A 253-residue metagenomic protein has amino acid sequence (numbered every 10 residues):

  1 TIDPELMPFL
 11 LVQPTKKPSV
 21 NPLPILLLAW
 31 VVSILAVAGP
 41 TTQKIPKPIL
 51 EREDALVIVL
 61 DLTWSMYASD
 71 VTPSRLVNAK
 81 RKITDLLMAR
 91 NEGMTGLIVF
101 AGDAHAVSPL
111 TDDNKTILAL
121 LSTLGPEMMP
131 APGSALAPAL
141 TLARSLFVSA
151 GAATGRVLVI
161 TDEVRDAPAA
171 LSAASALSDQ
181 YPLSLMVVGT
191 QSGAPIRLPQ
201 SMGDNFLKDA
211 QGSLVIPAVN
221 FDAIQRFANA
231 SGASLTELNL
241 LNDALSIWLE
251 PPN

Functional and structural regions predicted by a protein language model:
T1-W30, I34, W248-L249, N253: Juxtamembrane linker/hinge segments adjacent to transmembrane helices in membrane proteins
E5-P8, E53-D54, R197-M202: Short, glycine-rich, amphipathic interfacial segments at transmembrane boundaries or analogous
G39-G155, A169-L171: Membrane-embedded segments
W64-S65, G102-A106, E163-D166, G189-G193 (+1 more regions): Solvent-exposed loop/turn segments at secondary-structure junctions within structured extracellular/periplasmic domains
S108-L110, P168-L171, P195-P199, W248: Short, well-ordered secondary-structure micro-motifs
R156-I160: A cross-kingdom signal targeting lumenal/periplasmic-facing segments of multi-pass membrane and secretory-pathway
R165-S178, L185: Solvent-exposed, extracytoplasmic
S178-N253: Von Willebrand factor type A / integrin I
